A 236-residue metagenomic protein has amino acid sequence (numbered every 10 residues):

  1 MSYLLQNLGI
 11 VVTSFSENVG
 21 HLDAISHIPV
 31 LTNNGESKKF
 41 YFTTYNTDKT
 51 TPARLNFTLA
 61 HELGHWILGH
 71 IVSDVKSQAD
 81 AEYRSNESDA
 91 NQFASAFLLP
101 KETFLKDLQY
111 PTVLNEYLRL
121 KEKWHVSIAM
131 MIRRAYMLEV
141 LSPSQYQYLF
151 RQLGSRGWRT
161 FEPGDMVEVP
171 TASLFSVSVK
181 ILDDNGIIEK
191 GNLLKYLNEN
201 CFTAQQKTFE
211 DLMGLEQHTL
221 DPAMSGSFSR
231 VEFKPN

Functional and structural regions predicted by a protein language model:
M1-N236: Active-site hotspot residues in diverse enzymes, especially metal/ion-binding acidic/histidine motifs
